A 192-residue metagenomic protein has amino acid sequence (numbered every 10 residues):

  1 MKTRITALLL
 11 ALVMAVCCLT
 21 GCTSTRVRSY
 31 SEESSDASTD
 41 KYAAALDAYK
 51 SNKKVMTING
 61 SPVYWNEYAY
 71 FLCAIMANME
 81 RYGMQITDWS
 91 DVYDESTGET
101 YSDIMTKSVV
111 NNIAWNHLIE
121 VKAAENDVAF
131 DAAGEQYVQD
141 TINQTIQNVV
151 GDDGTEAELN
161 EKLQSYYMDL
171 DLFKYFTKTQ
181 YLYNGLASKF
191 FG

Functional and structural regions predicted by a protein language model:
M1-Y101: Short, low-structural-confidence N-terminal segments
S51-K53, W115, G192: Short domain-boundary/entry signatures in modular proteins, especially in secreted/extracellular architectures
P62-Y64, E120, A129: Primarily extracytoplasmic ectodomains and periplasmic/lumenal surface modules that are beta-strand-rich
F71, W115-N116, G134: Beta->alpha turn/N-cap motifs
A74-M105, A124-G192: Charged, solvent-exposed helices and adjacent loops that form client-binding or oligomerization surfaces
S108, N112-I113: Hydrophobic alpha-helical transmembrane segments
A114-W115, T155: Residue-level preference for nonpolar/small residues embedded in alpha-helices
